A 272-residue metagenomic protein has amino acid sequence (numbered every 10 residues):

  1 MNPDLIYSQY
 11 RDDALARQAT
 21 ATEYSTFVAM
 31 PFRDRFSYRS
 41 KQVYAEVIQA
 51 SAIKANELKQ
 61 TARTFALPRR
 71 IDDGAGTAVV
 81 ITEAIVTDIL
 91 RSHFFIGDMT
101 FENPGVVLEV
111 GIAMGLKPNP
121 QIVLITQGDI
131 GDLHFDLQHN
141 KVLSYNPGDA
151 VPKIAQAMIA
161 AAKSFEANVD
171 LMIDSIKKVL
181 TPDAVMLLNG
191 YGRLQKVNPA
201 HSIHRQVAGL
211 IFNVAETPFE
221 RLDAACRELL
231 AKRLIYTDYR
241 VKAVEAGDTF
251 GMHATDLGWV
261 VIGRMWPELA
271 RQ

Functional and structural regions predicted by a protein language model:
M1-E23: Short N-terminal or domain-adjacent regulatory/targeting segments
M1-P3, H139-L187: C-terminal interaction surface of TIR/SEFIR-family domains
R35-I48: Glycine- and acidic-residue-enriched helix-capping/strand-helix junction motifs
P68-G97, F101-E109, G115: TIR-domain catalytic/interaction hotspot
T126-F135: Short, glycine/polar-rich helix-capping loops at beta-to-alpha or helix-loop-helix junctions that flank or form
D174-E216, E220: Short amphipathic alpha-helical interface segments
V214-T237, T249: Short amphipathic alpha-helical interaction segments
G247-Q272: Short, amphipathic alpha-helical interaction segments positioned at domain boundaries
